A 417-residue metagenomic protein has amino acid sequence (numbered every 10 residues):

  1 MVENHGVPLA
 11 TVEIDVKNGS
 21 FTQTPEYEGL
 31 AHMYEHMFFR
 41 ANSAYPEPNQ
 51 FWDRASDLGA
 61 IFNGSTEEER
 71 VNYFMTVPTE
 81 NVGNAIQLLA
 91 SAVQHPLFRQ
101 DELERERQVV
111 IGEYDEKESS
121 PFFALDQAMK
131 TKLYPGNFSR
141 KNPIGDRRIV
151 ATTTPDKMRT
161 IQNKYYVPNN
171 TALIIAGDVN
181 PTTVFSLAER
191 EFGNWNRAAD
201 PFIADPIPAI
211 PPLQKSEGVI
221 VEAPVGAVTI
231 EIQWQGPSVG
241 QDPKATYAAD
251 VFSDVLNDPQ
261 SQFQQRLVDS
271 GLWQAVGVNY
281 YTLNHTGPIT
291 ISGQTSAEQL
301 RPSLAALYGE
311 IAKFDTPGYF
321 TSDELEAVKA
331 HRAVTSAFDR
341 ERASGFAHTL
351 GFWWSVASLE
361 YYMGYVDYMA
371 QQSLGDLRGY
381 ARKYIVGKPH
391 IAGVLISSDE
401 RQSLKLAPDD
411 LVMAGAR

Functional and structural regions predicted by a protein language model:
G6, T11-T76, N142-P143, N257-W273 (+1 more regions): M16/MPP (pitrilysin/insulinase) zinc-metallopeptidase core fold and M16-derived inactive scaffolds
I14, H32-M33, A55, Y73 (+14 more regions): Buried hydrophobic packing residues in well-ordered domains
R40-A44, T76-R107, P259, Y280-D339 (+1 more regions): M16/insulysin-pitrilysin zinc metalloprotease superfamily fold
S56, V109-A128, P208-A227, Q262 (+2 more regions): Short acidic/His-enriched helical or mixed secondary-structure segments at domain edges of catalytic enzymes and some
A85, A92, K117-V167, A188 (+4 more regions): Scaffold signal of the M16-like zinc-metallopeptidase fold and its non-catalytic homologs
P135, P143, P168, A172-V239 (+2 more regions): An aromatic/glycine/proline-enriched structural segment found at the starts of mature extracellular/organellar domains
A172-I174, S292-Q294, D323-R417: C-terminal regions of mature proteins
E231-Q235, L256-T295: A structural supersecondary motif
